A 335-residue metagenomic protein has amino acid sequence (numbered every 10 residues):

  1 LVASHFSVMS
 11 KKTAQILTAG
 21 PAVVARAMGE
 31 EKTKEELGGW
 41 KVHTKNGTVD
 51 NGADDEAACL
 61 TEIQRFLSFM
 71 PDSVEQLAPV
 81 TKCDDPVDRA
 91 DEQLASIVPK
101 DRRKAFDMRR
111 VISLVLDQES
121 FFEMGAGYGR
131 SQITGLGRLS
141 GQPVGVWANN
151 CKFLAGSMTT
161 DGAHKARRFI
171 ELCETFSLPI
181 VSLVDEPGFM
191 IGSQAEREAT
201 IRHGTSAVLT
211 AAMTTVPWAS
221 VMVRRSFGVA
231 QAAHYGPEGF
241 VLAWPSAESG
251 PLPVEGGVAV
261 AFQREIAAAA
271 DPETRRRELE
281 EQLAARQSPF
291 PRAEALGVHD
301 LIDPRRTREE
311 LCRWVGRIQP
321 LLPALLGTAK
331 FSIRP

Functional and structural regions predicted by a protein language model:
V2-P335: Ligand-binding clefts of soluble mixed alpha/beta catalytic domains
